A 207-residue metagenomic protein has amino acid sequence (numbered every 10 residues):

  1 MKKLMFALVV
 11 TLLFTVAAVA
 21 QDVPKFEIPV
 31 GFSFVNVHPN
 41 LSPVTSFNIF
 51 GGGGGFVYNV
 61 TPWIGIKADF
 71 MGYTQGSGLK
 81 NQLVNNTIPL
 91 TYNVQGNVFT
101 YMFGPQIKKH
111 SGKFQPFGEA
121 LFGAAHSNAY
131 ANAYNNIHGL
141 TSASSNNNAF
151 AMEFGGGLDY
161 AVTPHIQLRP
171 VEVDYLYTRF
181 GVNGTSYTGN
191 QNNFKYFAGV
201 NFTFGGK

Functional and structural regions predicted by a protein language model:
M1-V23, G205-K207: Cleavable N-terminal export/targeting peptides
K3, V23-K25, N59-W63, S111-Q115 (+2 more regions): Strand-connecting loop/turn motifs
A20-N59, I66, G72, Y175 (+1 more regions): Short glycine/proline- and aromatic-enriched beta-strand/turn motifs that initiate or cap beta-hairpins
D22, S46-I49, Q95-F99, S144-A151 (+1 more regions): Short sequence motifs at beta-strands and strand-loop junctions characteristic of Gram-negative outer-membrane
S33-L41, T74-Q82, A124-A131, L176-G184: Sequence/structural signature of outer-membrane beta-barrel proteins
H38-S42, N85-N93, I137-S144, V182-T188: Extracellular loop and loop/strand-boundary signature of outer-membrane beta-barrel proteins
V57-H138, A149, N193-K207: Gram-negative (and chloroplast) outer-membrane scaffold detector with strong preference for beta-barrel transmembrane
L79, Y160-K207: Predominantly the C-terminal beta-signal and adjacent terminal strand-loop region of outer-membrane beta-barrel
